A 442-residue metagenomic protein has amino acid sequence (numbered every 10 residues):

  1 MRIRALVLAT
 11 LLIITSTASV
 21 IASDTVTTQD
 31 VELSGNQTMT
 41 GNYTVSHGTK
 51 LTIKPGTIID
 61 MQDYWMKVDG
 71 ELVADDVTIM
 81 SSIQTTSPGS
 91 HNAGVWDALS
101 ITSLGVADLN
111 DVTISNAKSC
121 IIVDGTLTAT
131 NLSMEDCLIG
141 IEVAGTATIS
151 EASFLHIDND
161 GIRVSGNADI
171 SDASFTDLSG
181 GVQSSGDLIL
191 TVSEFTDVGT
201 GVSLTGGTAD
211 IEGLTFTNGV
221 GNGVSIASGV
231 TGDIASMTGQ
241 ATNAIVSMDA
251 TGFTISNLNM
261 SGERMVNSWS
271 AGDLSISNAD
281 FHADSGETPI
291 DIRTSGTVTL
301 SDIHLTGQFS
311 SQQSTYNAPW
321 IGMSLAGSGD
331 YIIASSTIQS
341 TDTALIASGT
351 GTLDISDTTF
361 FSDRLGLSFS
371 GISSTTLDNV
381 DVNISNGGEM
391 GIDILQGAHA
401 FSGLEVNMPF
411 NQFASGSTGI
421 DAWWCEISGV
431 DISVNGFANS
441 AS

Functional and structural regions predicted by a protein language model:
M1-S23, A279: Secretory targeting signatures
S19-S442: Beta-strand/loop edge motif enriched in small/polar residues
